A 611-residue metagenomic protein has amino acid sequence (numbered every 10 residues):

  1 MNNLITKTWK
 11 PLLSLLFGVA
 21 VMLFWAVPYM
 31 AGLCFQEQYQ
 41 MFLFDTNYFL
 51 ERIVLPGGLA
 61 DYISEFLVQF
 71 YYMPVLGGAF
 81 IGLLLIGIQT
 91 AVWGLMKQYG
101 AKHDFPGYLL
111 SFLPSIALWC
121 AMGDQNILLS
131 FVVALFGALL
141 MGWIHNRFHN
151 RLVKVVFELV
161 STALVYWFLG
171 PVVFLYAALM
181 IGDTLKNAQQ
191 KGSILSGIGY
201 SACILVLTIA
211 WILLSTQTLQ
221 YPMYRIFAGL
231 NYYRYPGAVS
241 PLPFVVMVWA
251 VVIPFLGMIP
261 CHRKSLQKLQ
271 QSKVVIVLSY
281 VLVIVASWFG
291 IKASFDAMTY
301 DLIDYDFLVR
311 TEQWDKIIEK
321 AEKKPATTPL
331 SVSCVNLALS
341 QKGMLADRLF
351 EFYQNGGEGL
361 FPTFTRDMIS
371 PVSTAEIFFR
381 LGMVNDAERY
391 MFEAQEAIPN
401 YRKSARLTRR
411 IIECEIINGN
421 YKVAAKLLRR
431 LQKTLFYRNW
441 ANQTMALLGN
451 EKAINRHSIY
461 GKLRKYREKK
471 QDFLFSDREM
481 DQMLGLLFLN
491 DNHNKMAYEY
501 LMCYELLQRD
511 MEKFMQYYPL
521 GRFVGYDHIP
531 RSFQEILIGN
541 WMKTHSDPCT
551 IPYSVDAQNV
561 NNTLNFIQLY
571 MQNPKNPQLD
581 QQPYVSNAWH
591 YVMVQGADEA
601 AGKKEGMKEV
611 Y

Functional and structural regions predicted by a protein language model:
M1-M22, D104, S272-V281: Start-transfer (signal-anchor) and selected internal transmembrane alpha helices of multi-pass inner/ER membrane
A31-L67, C120, I209-V245: Membrane-interfacial interhelical loops
Q38, I53-G57, I81, F105-R151 (+2 more regions): Membrane-interface micro-motifs in multi-pass membrane enzymes
F105-F112, N146-A163, G192-A202: Short hydrophobic alpha-helices at membrane interfaces in multi-pass membrane enzymes
G123-L129, R147-A188, L205-T216: Transmembrane helices and adjacent periplasmic/lumenal helix-loop junctions of polyprenol-phosphate-dependent
F227, V239-S279: Cytosolic-side transmembrane helix boundary signature
L269-D296: Internal/C-terminal transmembrane anchor helices
I291-F473, D477, G485-D510, M515: Soluble catalytic regions of membrane-associated enzymes that act on cell-envelope and secretory-pathway components
